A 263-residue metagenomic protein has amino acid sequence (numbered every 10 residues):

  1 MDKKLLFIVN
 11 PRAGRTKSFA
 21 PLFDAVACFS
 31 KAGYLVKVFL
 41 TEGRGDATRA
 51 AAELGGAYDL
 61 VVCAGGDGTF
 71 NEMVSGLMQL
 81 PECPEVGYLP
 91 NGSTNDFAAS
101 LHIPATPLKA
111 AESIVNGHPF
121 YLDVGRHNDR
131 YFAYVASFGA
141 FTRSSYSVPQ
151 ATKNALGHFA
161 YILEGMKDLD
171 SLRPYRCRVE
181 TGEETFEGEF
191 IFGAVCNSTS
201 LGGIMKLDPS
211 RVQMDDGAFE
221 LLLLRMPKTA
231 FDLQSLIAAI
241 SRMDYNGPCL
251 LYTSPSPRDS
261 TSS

Functional and structural regions predicted by a protein language model:
M1-A64, N71: ATP/NTP phosphate-donor binding region
S18, E72-V74, A98-A99, I204-M205 (+2 more regions): Short glycine-/acidic-enriched loop or helix-start segments at secondary-structure transitions that form or flank
A25, A47, M73, F97-A98 (+2 more regions): Hydrophobic packing residues within well-ordered alpha-helices of enzyme cores
A32, T41, Q79-F192: Catalytic core of DAGKc-family lipid kinases
T69-P81: Short Gly/Thr/Asp-enriched flexible loops that form oxyanion-binding sites at enzyme active sites
G182, E189-L251: Internal anion-binding site segments
Y252-D259: Conserved small/polar residues in nucleotide/adenosyl-binding loops
